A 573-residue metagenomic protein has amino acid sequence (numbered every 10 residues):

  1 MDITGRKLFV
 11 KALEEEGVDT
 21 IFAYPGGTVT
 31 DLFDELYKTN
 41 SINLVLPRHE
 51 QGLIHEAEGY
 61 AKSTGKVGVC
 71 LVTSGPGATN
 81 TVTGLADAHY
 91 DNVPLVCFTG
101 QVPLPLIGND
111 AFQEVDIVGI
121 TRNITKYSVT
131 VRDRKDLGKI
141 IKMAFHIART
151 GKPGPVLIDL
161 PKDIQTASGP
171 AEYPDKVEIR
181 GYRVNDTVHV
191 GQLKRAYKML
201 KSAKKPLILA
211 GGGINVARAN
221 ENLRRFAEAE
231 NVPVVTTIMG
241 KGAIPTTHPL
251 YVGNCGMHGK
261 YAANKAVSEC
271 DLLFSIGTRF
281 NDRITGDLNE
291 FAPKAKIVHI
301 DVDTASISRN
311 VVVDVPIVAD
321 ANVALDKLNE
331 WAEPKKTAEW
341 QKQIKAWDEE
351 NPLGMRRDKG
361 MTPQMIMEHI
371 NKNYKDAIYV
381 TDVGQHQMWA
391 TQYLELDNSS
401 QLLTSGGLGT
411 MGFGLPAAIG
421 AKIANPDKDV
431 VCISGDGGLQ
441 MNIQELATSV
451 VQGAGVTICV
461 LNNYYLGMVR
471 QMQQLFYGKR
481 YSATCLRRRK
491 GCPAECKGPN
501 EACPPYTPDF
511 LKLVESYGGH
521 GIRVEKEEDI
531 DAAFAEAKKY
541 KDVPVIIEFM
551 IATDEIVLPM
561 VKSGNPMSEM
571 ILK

Functional and structural regions predicted by a protein language model:
M1-A332, H369, I378, G455-I458 (+3 more regions): N-terminal alpha/beta PP-like core and its mobile active-site loop of ThDP/TPP-dependent enzymes
D2, E50, N109-D110, R183-Y197 (+6 more regions): A general structural motif
R6-F9, E14, D19, G27 (+2 more regions): Active-site diphosphate/adenylate-binding microenvironment
G26-V29, G75, N92, P155 (+5 more regions): Glycine-rich phosphate/pyrophosphate-binding beta-alpha loops
I107-Q113, S308-N310, P316-V318, N322-L325 (+1 more regions): Thiamine diphosphate
I158-T166, I344-E350, M550-E555, S563: A short, charged, Gly/Pro-tolerant segment at domain boundaries
D159, V380-D382, E548: Short beta-strand segments
E172-L193, K336-M361: Long, charged amphipathic helices and adjacent flexible linkers at domain junctions
